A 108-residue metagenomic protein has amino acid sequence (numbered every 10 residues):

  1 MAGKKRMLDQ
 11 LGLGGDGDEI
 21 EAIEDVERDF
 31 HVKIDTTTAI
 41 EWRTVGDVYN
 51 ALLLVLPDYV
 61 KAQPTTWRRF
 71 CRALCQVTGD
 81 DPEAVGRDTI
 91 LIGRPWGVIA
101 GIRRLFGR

Functional and structural regions predicted by a protein language model:
M1-R108: Phosphopantetheine-dependent thiolation modules in NRPS/PKS and related acyl-activating systems
